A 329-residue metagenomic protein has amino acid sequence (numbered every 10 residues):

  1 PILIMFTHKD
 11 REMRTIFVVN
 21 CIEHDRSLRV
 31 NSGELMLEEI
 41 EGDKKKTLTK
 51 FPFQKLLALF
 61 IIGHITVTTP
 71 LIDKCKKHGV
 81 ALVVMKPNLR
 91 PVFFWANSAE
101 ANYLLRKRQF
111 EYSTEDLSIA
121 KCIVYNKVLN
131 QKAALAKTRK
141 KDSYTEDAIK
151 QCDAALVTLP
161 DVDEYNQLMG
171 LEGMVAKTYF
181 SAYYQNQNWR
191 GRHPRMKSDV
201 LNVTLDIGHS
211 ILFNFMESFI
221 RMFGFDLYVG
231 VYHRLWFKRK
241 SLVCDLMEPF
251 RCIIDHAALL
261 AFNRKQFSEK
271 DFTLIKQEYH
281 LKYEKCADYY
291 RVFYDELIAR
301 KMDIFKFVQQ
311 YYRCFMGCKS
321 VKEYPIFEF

Functional and structural regions predicted by a protein language model:
F6-E34, E38-E41, K50, V92-A96 (+1 more regions): Active-site helix-to-loop segments that bind/position phosphate- or nucleotide-bearing substrates and donors across
F51-V67: Extracellular/luminal Protease-associated
L59-I62, V80-K86: Short hydrophobic alpha-helical runs that function as membrane-insertion/retention elements
T68, L89-F94: Short gly/pro/ser/thr-enriched loop/turn and capping motifs at secondary-structure boundaries
I72: Winged helix-turn-helix DNA-binding recognition segment
